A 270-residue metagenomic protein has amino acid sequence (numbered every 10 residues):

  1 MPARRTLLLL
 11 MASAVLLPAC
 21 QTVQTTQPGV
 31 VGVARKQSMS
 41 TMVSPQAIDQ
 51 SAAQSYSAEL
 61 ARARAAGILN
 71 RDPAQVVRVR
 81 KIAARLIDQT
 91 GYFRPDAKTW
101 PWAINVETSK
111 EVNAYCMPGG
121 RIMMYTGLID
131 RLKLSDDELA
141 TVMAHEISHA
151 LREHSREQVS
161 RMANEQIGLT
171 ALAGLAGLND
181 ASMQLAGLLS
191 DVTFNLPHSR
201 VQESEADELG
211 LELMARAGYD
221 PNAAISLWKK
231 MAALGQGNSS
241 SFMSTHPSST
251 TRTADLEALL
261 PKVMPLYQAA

Functional and structural regions predicted by a protein language model:
P2-A270: A Zn2+-metalloprotease active-site environment signal
